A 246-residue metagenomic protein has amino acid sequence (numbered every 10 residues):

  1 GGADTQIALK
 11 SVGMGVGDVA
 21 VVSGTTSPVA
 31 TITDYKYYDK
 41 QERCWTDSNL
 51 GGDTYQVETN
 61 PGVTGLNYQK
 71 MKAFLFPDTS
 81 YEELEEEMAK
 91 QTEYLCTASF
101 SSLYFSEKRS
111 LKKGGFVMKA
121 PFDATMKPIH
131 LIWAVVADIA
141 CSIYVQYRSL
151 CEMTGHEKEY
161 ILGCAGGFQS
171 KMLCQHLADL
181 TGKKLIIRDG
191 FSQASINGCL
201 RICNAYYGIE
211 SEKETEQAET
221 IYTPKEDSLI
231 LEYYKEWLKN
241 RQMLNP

Functional and structural regions predicted by a protein language model:
G1-L162, Q169-P246: Active-site core segments that coordinate phosphate-bearing ligands/cofactors across diverse enzyme families
